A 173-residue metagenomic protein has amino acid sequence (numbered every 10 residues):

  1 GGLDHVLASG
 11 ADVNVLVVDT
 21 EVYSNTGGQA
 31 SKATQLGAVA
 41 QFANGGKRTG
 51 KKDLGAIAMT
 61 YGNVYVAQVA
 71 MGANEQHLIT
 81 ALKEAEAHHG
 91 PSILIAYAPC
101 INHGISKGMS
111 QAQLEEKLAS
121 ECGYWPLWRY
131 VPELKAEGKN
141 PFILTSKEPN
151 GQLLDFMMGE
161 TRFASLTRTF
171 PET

Functional and structural regions predicted by a protein language model:
G1-N25, Q29, V66, G72-H89: Thiamine diphosphate
S24-G27, T34, H103-I105: Short helix/loop capping segments that flank catalytic or ligand/cofactor-binding pockets
S31-K52, S110-Y130: Acidic, Ser/Thr-rich peripheral helices and adjacent loops at domain boundaries
K32-H88, M158-S165: Conserved thiamine diphosphate
L78-E172: Glycine/aspartate-rich loop-and-adjacent alpha/beta segment that forms the canonical ThDP
